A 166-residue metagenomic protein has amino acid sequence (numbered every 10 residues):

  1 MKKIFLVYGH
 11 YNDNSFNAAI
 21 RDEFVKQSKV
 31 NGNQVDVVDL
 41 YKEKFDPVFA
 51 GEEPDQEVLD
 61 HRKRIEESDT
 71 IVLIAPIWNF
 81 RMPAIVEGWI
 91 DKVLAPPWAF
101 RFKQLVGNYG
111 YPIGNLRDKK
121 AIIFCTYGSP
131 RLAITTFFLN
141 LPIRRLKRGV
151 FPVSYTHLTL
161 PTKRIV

Functional and structural regions predicted by a protein language model:
K2-N31: N-terminal beta1-alpha1 ligand-phosphate binding loop
K3, Q34, K120-A121: Residues at the starts of beta-strands that form the adenosine-phosphate
F16, F49-A50, I134-F138: Short, solvent-exposed loop/turn segments at secondary-structure boundaries
A19-S28, F138-S154: Short, solvent-exposed amphipathic alpha-helices that sit in or adjacent to ligand/effector-binding or catalytic
Q34-V38, Y155-L158: Short beta-strand elements in bilobed, periplasmic/extracellular small-molecule ligand-binding domains
L40-D55: N-terminal beta-loop-helix "entrance" segment that forms/cooperates in small-molecule cofactor or anionic ligand
E57-K147: Helix-loop-strand module that forms the ligand-binding subsite of alpha/beta enzymes
H157-V166: Single conserved hydrophobic/aromatic residue that forms the stacking wall/gate of nucleotide- or nucleobase-binding
